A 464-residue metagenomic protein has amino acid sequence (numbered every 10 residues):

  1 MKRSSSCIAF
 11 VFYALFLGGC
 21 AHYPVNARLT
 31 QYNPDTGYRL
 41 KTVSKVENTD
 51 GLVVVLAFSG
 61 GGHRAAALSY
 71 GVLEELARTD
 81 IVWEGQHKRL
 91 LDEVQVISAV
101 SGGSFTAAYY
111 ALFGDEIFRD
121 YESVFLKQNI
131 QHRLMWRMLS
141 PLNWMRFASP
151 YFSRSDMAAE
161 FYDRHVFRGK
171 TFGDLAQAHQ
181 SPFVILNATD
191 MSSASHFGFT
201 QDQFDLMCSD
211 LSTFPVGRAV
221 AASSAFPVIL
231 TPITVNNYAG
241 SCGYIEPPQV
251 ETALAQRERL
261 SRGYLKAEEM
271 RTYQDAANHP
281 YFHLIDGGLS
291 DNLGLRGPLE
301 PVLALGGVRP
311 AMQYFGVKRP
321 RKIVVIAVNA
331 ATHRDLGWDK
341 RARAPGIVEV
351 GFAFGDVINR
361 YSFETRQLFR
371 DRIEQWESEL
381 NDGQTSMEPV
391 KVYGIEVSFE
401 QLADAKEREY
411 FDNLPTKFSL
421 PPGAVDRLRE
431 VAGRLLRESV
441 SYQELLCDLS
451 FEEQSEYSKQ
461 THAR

Functional and structural regions predicted by a protein language model:
M1-I8: Bacterial N-terminal signal peptides that target proteins for export
S4, C20-R464: Catalytic domains of lipid- and phosphate-ester/thioester hydrolases
A9-G18: Bacterial N-terminal signal peptides
